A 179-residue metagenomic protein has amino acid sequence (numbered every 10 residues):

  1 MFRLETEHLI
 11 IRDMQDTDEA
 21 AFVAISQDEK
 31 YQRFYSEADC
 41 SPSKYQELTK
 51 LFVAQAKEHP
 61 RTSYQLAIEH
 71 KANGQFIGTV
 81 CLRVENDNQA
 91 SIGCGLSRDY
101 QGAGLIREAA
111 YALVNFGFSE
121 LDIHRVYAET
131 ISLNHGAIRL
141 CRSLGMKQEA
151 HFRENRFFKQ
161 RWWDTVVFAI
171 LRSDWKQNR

Functional and structural regions predicted by a protein language model:
M1-R33, Q65-R179: Acyl-donor (CoA/ACP) binding surface of acyl/acetyltransferases
S26, Y35, A56-E58: Hydrophobic residues in alpha-helical segments
K30-V53, Y64-L66: Conserved GNAT-fold acetyl-CoA-binding loop/helix
A38-S41, K57, T130, R161: Alpha-helix initiation/capping motif
F52-A56, N155-R156: Short, P/G- and charge-enriched loop/turn segments at secondary-structure junctions
A56-T62, M146: Short loop/turn motifs at secondary-structure junctions and domain boundaries
